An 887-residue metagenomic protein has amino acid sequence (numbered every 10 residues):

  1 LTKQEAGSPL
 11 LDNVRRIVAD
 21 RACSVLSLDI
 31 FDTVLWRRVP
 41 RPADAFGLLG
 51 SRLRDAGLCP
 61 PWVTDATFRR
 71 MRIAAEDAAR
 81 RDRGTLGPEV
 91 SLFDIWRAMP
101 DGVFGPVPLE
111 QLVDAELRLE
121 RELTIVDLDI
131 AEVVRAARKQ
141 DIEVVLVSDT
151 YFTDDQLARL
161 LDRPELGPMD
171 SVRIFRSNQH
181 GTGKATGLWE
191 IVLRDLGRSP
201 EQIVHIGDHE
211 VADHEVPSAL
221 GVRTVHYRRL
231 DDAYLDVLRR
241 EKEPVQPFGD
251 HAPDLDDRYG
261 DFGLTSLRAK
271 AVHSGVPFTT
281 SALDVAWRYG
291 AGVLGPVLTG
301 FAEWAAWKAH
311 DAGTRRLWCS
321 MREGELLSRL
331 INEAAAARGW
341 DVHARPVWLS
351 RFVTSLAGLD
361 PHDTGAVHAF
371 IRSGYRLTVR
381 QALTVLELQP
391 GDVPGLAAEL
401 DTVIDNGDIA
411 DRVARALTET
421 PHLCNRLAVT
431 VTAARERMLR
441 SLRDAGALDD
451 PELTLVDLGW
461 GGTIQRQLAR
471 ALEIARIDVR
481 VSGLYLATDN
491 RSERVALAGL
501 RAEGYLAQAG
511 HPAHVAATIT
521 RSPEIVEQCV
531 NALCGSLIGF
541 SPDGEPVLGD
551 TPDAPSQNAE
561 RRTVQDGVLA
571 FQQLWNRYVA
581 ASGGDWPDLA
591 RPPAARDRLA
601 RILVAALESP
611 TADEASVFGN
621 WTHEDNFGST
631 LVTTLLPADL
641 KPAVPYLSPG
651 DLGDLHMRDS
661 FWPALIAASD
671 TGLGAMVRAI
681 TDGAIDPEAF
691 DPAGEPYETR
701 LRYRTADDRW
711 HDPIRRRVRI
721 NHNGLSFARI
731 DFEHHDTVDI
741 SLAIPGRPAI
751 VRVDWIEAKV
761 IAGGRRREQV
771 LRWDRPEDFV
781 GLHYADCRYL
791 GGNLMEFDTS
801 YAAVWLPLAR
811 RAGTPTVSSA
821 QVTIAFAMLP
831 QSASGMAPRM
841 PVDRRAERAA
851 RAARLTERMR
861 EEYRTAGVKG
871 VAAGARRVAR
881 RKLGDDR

Functional and structural regions predicted by a protein language model:
D20-V39: Asp-based phosphoryl-transfer active-site loop
I30, R41-R83, D231-G249, D363-E387: Conserved phosphoryl-transfer catalytic core
L86-F93, A98-V145: Short, acidic loop-to-helix structural element flanking the phosphoryl-transfer center in phosphate-processing enzymes
V145-V147, Y151-Q202: Substrate-recognition "cap/lid" segment bordering the active-site pocket of phosphatases
H209-T224: Acidic, divalent-metal-coordinating active-site segment for phosphoryl/phosphodiester hydrolysis, typified by short
L283-A286, G290-A291, L356-A357, H362-H368 (+2 more regions): Long, contiguous domain-sized segments
T705-H734, F779-Y789: Extracellular carbohydrate recognition and processing domains and analogous Trp-centered ligand-binding platforms
S832-R887: Boundary detector for helix-to-coil junctions that initiate low-complexity/charged tails
